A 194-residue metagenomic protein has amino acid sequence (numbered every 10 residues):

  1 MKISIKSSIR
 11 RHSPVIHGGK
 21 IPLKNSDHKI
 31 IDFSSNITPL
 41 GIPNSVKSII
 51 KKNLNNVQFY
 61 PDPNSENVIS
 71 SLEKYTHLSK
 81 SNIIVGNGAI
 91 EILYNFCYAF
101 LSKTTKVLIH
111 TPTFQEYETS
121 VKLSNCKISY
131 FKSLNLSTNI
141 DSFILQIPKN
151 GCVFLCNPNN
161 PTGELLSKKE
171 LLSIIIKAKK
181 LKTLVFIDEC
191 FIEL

Functional and structural regions predicted by a protein language model:
M1-F59: N-terminal "arm"/small-domain region of PLP-dependent enzymes with the aminotransferase-like
K29, N82, K127-S129: Conserved beta-strand segments of alpha/beta enzyme cores
N36-P39, A89-I90, F114, N157-T162 (+1 more regions): Short glycine-rich anion-binding loops that position phosphate/pyrophosphate groups of nucleotides and phosphorylated
G41-P43, L93-Y94, Y117-E118, T162-E164: Glycine/Thr-rich phosphate-binding loops of Rossmann-like dinucleotide-binding domains
N67-K106: Phosphate-binding glycine-rich loop
A99-L155, I176: PLP-dependent aminotransferase-like
L134-L194: Active-site phosphate-binding strand-loop segment of PLP-dependent enzymes
